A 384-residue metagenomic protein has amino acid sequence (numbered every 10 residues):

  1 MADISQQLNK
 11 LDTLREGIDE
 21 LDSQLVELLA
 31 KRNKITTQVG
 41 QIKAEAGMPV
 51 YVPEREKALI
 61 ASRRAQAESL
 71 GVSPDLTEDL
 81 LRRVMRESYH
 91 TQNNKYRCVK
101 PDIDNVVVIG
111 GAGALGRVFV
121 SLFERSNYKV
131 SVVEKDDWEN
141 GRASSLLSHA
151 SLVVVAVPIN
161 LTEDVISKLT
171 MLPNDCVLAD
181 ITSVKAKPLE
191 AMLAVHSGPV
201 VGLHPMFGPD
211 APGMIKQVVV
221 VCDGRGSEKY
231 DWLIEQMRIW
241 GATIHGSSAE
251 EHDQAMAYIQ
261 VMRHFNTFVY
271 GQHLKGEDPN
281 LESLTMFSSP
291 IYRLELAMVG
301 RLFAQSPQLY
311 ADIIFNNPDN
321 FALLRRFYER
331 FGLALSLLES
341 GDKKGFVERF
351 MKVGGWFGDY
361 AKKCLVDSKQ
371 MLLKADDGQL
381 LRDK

Functional and structural regions predicted by a protein language model:
A2-V107, S121: Extended, charge-rich alpha-helical interface modules
G111: NAD(P)H cofactor-binding loop motif with strongest signal on the N-terminal glycine-rich segment
A114-L115: Hydrophobic/small residue at the entry helix of a nucleotide-binding pocket
V118, E124-A143: NAD(P)-binding Rossmann-fold cofactor-contacting core
S144-S148, L152-M192: Rossmann-fold NAD(P) dinucleotide-binding segment
K185-P188, M192-S247, M256: Rossmann-fold dinucleotide-binding core
Q217, D231, H252-A304: Active-site-proximal catalytic alpha-helix in oxidoreductases
T285-Y360: Interdomain hinge/lid region at the active-site interface of Rossmann-like NAD(P)-dependent oxidoreductases
